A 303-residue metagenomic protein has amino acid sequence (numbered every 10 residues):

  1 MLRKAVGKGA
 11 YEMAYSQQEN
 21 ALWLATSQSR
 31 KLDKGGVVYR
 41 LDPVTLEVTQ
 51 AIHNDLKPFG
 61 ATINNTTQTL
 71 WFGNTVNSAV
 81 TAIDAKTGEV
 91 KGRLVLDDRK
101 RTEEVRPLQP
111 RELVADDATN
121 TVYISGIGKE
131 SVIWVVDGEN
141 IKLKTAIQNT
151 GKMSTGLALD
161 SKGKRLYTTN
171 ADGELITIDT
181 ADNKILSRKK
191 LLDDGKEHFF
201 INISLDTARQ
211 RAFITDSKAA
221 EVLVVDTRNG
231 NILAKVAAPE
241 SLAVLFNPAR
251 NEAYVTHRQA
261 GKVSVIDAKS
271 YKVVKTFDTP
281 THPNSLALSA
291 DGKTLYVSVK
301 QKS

Functional and structural regions predicted by a protein language model:
M1-S303: Predominantly soluble domains enriched in secretory-pathway, periplasmic, or organellar proteins
